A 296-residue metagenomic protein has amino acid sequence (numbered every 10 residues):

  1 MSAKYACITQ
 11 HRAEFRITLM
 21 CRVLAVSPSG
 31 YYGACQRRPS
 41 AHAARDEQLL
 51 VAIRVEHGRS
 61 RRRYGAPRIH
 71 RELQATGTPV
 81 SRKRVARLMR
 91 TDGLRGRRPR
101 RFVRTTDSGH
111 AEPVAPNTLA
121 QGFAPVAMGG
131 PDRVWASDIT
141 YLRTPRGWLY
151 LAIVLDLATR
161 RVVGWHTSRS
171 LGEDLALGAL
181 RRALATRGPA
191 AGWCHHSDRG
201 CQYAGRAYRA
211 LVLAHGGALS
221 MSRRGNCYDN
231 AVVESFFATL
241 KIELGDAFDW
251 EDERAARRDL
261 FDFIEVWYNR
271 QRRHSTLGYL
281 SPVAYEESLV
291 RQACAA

Functional and structural regions predicted by a protein language model:
M1-A296: Charged DNA-binding/catalytic regions of mobile-element recombinases
